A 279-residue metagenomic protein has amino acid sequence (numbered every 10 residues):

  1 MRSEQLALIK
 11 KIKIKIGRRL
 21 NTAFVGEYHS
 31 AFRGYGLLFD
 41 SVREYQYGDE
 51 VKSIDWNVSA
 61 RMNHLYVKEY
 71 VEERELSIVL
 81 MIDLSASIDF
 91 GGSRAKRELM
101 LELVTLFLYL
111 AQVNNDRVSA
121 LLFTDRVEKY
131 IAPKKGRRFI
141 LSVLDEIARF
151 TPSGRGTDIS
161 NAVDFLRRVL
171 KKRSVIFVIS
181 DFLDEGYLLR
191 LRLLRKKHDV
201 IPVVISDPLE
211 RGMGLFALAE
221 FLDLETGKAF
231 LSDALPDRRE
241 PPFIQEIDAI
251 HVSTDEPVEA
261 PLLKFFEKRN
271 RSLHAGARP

Functional and structural regions predicted by a protein language model:
M1-A31, S41, R168, K172 (+1 more regions): Von Willebrand factor type A / integrin I
M1-E128, F165, V175, E185: An amphipathic, basic-hydrophobic helix/alpha-beta surface used to engage anionic, phosphate-rich ligands or surfaces
F90, L188, R211: Active-site-proximal flexible loops/turns
R94-L101, N114, K134-R137, L141 (+1 more regions): Short, amphipathic alpha-helical segments
S119-E146: Short beta-strand-loop
F139-S174, G186, I205-D207: Von Willebrand factor
I179-L183: Structural motif
E185-L188, E259: Short, well-ordered alpha-helical microsegments
